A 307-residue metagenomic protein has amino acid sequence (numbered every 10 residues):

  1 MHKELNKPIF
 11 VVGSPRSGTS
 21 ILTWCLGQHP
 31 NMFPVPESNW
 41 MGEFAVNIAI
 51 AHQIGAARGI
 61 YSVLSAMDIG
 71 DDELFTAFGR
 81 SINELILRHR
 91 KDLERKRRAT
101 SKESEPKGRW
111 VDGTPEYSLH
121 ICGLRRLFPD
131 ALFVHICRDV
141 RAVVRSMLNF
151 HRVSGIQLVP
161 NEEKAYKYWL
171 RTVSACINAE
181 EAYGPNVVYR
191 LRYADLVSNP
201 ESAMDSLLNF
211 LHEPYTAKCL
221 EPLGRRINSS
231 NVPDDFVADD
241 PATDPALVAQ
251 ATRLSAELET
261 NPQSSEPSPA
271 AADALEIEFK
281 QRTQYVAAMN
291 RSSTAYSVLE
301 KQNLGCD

Functional and structural regions predicted by a protein language model:
M1-I9, L148-N149, I177-E181, N209-D307: PAPS-dependent sulfotransferases, especially Golgi type II membrane carbohydrate sulfotransferases
K3-Q28: Walker A (P-loop) phosphate-binding motif
P15, P36-S38, H135-R138: Glycine-rich, histidine-containing beta strand-loop boundary motifs that form or position
Q28, F33-H120, V153-S154, D240 (+1 more regions): PAPS-dependent sulfation machinery
W40-G42, R141-V144, P222-G224: Short gly/pro/ser/thr-enriched loop/turn and capping motifs at secondary-structure boundaries
N47-G55, R98-C219, V232-P241: PAPS-dependent sulfotransferase catalytic domain
